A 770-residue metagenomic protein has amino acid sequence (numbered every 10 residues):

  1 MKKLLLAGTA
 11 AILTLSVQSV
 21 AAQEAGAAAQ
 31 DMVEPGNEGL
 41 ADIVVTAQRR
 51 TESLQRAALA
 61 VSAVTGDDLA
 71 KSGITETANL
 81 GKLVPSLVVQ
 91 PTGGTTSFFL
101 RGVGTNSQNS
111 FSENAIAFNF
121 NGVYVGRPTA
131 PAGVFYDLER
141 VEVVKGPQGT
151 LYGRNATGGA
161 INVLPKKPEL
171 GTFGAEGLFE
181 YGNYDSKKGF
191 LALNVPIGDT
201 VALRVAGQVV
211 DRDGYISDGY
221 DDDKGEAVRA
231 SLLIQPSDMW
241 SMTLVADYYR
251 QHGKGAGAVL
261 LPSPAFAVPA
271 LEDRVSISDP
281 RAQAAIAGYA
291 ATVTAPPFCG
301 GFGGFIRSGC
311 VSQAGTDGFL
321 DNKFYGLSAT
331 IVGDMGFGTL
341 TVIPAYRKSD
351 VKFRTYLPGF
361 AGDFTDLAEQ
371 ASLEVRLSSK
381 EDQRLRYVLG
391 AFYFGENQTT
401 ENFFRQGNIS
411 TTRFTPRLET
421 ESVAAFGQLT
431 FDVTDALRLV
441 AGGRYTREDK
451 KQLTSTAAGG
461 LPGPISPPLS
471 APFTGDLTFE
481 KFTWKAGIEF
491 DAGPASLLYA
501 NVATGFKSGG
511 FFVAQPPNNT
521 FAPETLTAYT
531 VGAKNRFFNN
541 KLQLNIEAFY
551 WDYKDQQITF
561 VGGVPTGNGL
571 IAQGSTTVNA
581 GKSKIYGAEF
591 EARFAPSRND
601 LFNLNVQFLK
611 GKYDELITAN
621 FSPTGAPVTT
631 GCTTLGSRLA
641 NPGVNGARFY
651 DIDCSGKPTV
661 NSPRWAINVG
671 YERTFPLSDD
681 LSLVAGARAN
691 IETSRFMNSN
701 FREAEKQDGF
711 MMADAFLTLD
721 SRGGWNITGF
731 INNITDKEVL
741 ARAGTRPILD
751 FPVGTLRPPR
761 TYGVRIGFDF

Functional and structural regions predicted by a protein language model:
P35-L170, V531: Acidic, small-polar-rich N-terminal luminal/periplasmic segments of exported/outer-membrane proteins
N114-A115, R127, Y136-K145, T150-V228 (+6 more regions): Outer-membrane beta-barrel translocator/receptor signature
N162, G171-T172, L178-E180, L191-A284 (+4 more regions): Periplasmic-side early beta-strands and strand-to-turn transitions of outer-membrane beta-barrels
L233-Q235, L377-K380, R384-R386, F392-F394 (+2 more regions): Structural signature of Gram-negative outer-membrane beta-barrels, strongest in the C-terminal barrel of TonB-dependent
A256-Q313, T400-T415, K450-E480, G510-N519 (+4 more regions): Solvent-exposed loop segments that connect transmembrane elements
T330, D334-T355, D491-K507, A522-A595 (+1 more regions): Membrane-embedded beta-barrel scaffold of Gram-negative outer-membrane proteins
L439, Y550-D552, T576-S699: Gram-negative outer-membrane beta-barrel transporters
N690-N698, L719-F770: C-terminal beta-signal and adjacent terminal beta-strands/loops of Gram-negative outer-membrane beta-barrel proteins
